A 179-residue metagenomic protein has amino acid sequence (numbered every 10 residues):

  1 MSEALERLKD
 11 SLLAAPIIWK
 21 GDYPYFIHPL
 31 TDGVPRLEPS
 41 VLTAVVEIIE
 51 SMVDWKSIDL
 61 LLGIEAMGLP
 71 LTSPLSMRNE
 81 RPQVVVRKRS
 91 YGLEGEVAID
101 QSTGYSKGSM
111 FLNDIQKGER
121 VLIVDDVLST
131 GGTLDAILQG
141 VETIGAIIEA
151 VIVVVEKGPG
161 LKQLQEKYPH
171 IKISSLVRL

Functional and structural regions predicted by a protein language model:
M1-S57: Active-site-facing substrate-recognition patch
S2-E6, D10-S11, L138-L179: PRPP-dependent phosphoribosyltransferase catalytic core
W55, L112-Q116, I144, K167: Solvent-exposed alpha-helices and their adjacent loops that cap or buttress functional pockets in soluble metabolic
I58-E65: Short glycine-rich phosphate-binding loop at a beta-alpha junction
D59, E119, E149: Conserved acidic residues
P70-N79: Short Gly/Thr/Asp-enriched flexible loops that form oxyanion-binding sites at enzyme active sites
E80-V121: Short, glycine/charge-rich flexible loops or terminal/linker lids adjacent to PRPP-binding catalytic cores
D126, G131: Conserved G/P- and acidic residue-centered "switch" motifs that form tight phosphate/ATP-binding loops in soluble
